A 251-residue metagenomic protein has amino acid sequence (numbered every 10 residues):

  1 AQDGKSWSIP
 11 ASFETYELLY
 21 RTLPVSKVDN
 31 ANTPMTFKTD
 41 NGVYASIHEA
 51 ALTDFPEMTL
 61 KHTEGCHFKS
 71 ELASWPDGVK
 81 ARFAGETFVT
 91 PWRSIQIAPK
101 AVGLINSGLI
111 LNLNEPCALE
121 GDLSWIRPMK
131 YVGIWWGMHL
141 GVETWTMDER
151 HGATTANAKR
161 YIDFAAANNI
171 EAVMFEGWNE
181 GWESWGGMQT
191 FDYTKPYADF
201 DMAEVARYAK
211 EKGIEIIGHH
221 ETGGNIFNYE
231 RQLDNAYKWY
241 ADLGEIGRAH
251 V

Functional and structural regions predicted by a protein language model:
A1-A118: N-terminal accessory beta-strand-rich subdomains and adjacent acidic, glycine-rich linkers that precede catalytic cores
A1-Q2, F37, I47, S94 (+4 more regions): Generic low-polarity alpha-helical segments
G42, P99-A101, H139, E180 (+1 more regions): Generic "edge-of-domain/loop-turn" microfeature
Y44, H48, H62, H67 (+4 more regions): Histidine (H) residue identity feature
H62, A118-D122, D242-G244: Glycine-rich loops and low-complexity Gly/Arg-rich segments that provide flexible linkers or classic glycine-based
G85-N168, A172: An acidic-aromatic substrate-binding cleft motif
Y131-G133, G141-H250: Substrate-binding cleft of carbohydrate-active enzyme catalytic domains
